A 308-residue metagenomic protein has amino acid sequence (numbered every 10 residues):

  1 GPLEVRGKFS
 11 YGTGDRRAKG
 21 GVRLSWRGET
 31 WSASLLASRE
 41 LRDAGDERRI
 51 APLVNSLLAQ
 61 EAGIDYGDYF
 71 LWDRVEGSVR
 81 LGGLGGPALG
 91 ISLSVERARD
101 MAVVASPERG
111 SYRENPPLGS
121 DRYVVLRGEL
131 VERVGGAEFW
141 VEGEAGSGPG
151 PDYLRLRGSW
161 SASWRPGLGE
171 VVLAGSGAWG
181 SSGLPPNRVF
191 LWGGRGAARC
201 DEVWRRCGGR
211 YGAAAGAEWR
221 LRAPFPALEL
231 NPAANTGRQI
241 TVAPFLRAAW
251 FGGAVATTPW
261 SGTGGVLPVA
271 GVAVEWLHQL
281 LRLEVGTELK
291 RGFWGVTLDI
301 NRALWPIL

Functional and structural regions predicted by a protein language model:
G1-L3, G12, W160, W250: Long, low-hydrophobicity, solvent-exposed regions enriched in small/turn-prone and acidic residues
G1-R6, G20-S25, E40-G45: Post-signal-peptide, soluble extracytosolic/periplasmic N-terminal scaffold domains of envelope/secretory systems
R6-T13, G143-S147, T287-L289: Conserved short loop/turn motifs at secondary-structure junctions
S10, D15-G28: Strand-loop-strand
W26-T30, V134, W164-L168, W276-H278 (+1 more regions): A generic beta-sheet turn/junction motif
W31, G82-L89: Secondary-structure transition into beta-strands, especially the periplasmic turns and strand N-termini that construct
A33-S78, S106, G110-A248, G252-A254 (+3 more regions): C-terminal outer-membrane beta-barrel translocator/porin domains of Gram-negative envelope proteins and their
W260-A270: C-terminal soluble interaction/assembly domains
